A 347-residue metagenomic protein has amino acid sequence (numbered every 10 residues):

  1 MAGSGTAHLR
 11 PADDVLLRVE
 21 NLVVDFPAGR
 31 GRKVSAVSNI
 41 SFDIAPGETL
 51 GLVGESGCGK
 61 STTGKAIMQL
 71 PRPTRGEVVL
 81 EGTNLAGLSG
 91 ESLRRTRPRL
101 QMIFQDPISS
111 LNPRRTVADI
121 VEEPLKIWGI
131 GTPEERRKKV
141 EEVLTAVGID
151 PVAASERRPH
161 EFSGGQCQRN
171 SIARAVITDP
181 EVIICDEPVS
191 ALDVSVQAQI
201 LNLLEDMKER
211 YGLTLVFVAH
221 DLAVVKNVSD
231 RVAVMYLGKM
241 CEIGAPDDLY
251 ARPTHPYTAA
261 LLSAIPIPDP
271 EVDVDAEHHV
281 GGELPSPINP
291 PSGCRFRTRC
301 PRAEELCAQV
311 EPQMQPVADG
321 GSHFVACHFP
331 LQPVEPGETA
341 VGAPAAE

Functional and structural regions predicted by a protein language model:
M1-A251, S263, L331-E347: ABC transporter nucleotide-binding domains
A2-V15, G29, K33, I243-E347: Short catalytic/signature loops enriched in Gly
